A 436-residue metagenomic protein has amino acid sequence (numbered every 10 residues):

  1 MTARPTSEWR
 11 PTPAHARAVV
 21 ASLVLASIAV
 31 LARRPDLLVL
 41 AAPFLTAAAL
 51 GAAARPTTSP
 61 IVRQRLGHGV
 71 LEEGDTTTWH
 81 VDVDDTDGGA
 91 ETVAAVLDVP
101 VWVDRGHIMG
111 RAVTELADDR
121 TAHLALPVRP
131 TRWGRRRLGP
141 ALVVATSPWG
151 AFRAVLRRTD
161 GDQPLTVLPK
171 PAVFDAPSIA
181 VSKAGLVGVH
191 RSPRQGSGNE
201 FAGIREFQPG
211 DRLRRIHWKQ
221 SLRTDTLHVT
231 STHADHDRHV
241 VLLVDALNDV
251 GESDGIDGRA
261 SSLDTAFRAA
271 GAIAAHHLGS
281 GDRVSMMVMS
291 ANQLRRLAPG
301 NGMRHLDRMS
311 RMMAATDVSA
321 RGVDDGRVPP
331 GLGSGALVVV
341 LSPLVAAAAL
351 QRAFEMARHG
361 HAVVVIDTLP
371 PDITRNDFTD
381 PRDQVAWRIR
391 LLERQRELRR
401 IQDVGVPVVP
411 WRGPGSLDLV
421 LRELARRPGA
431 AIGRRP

Functional and structural regions predicted by a protein language model:
M1-Q64: Extracellular/lumenal glycan-associated context and N-glycosylation machinery
T2-T6, K170-V173, S178, L186 (+3 more regions): Exposed, interaction-prone extracellular/peripheral surfaces
T57-T58, G89-D104, L142: Short acidic, flexible loop segments centered on an aromatic residue
Q64-D84: Membrane-cytosol interface motif
D82-A90, T131: Short solvent-exposed strand-capping/beta-turn motif centered on an Asx-Ser/Thr pair
V99-M109, P148-A151: Short aromatic-acidic-glycine turn motif
V113-A122: Short proline/glycine- and polar residue-rich coil/turn motifs
L124-V241, M303: Cytoplasm-facing regions of membrane-associated proteins and arrestin-like adaptors
